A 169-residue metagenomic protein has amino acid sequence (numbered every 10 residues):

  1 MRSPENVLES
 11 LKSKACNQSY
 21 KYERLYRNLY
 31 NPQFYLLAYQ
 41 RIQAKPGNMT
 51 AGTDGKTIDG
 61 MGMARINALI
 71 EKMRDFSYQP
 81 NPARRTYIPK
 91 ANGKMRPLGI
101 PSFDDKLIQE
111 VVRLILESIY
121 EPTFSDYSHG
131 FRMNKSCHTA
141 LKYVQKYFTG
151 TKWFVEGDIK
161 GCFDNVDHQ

Functional and structural regions predicted by a protein language model:
M1-Q169: Non-catalytic terminal/accessory segments
